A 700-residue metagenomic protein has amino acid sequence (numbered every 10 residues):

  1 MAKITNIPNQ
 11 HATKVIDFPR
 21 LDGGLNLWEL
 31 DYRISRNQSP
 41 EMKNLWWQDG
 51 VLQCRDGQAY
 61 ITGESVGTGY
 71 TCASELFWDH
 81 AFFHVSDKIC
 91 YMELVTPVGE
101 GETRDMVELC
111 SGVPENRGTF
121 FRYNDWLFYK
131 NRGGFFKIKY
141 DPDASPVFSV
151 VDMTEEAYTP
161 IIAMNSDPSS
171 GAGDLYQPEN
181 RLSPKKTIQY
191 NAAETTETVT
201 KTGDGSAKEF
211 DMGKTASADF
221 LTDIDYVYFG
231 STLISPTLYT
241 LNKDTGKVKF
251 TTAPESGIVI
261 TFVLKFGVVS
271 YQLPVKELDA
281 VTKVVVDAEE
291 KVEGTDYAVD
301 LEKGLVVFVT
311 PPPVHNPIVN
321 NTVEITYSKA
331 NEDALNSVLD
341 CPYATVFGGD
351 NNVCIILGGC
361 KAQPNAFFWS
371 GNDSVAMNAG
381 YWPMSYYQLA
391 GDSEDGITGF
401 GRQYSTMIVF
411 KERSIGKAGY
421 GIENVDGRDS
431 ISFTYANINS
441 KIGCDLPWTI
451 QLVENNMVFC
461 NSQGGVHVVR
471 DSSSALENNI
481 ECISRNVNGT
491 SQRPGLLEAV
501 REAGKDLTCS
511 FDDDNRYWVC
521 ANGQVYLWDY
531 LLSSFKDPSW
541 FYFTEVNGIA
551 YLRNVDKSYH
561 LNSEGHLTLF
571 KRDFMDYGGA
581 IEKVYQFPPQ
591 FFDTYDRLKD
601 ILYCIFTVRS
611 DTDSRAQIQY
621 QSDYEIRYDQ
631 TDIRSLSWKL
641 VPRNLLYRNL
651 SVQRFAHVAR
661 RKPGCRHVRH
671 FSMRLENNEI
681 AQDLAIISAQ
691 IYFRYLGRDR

Functional and structural regions predicted by a protein language model:
A2-C90, T96-R104, C110-F128, K441-W448 (+2 more regions): Beta-sheet repeat architectures centered on beta-propellers
Q58, E64-T68, V107-P114, S166-P168 (+2 more regions): Beta-propeller and closely related beta-pinwheel folds
H80, D87, G133, G230-S231 (+2 more regions): Residue-level detection of beta-strand-connecting loop/turn positions
E93-T96, N131-G134, T215-A216, K249-G257 (+5 more regions): Secondary-structure transition/turn motif
G112-D125, R132-F135, G246-V248, V268-Y271 (+7 more regions): Short alpha-helical segments and helix-capping/turn motifs at coil-helix boundaries
S145-V314, V319, S328-Y343: Extended beta-strand solenoid/passenger and fiber regions
F220-T232, D279-A288, N365-F367, F606-W638: Extended low-complexity, serine/threonine- and proline-enriched intrinsically disordered segments
I258-V263, N321-T326, R669-N677: Short, aromatic- and glycine-rich surface loops/edge beta-strands on solvent-exposed regions
